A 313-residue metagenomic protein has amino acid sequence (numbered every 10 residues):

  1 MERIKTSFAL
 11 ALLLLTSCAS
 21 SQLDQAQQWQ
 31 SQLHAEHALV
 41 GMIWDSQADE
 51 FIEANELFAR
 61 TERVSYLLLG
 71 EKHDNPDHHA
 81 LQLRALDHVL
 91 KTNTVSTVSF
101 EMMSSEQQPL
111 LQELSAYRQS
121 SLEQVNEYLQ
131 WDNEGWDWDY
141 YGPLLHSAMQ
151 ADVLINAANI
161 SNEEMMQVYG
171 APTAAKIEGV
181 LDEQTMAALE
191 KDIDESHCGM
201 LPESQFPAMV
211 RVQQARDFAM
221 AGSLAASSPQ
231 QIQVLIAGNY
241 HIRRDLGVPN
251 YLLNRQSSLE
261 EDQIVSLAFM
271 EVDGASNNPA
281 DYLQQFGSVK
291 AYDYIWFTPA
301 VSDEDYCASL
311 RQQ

Functional and structural regions predicted by a protein language model:
M1-F8: Bacterial N-terminal signal peptides that target proteins for export
L15-S17: C-terminal motif of bacterial Sec signal peptides marking the signal peptidase cleavage site
A19-V64: N- or domain-start disorder-to-order transition segments that initiate the globular core
L23-Q30, L145, H241-Q313: C-terminal regions of proteins
D49-K91: Zymogen propeptides
K72-N75, M103-Q107, S161-M165, N239-R243 (+1 more regions): Solvent-exposed loop/turn segments at secondary-structure junctions within structured extracellular/periplasmic domains
D74-Q107, Y141-H146, Q150: Active-site-adjacent structural elements in enzyme catalytic domains
S96, Q108-S227: A substrate-binding/cap region within the structured catalytic cores of diverse enzymes
